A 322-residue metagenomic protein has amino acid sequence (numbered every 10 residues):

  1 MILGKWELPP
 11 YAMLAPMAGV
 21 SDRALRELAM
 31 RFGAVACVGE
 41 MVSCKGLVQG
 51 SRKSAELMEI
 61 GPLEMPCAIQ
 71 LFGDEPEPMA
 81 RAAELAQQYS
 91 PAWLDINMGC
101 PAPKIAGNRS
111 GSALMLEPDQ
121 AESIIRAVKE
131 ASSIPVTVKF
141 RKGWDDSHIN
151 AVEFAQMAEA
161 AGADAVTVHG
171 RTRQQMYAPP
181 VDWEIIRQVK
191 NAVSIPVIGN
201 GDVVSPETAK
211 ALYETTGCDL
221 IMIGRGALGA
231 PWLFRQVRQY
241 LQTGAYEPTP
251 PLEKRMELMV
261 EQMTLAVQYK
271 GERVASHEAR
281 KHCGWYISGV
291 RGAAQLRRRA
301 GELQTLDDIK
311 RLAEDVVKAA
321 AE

Functional and structural regions predicted by a protein language model:
M1, L8-M13, A18, R23-A24 (+6 more regions): Alpha/beta catalytic cores of nucleotide-metabolism and tRNA/nucleoside-modifying enzymes
M1-I2, M17-A92: Glycine-rich, positively charged N-terminal anion/phosphate-binding segment
A12-P16, C37-G39, C67-L71, L94 (+4 more regions): Hydrophobic faces of well-ordered beta-strands that scaffold small-molecule active sites in alpha/beta enzyme cores
M17-G19, V42-C44, F72-D74, G99-P101 (+4 more regions): Active-site beta-loop-alpha junctions enriched in small/polar residues
G39, W93-P101, A160-G170, I223-G226: Non-cysteine beta-strand/loop elements that form the S-adenosyl-L-methionine
K45-E56, A102-A131, S147-I149, Q174-V189 (+2 more regions): Active-site-adjacent beta->alpha loops and helix N-cap segments on the catalytic face of soluble alpha/beta enzymes
E77-P78, D119, F140-E153: Active-site glycine- and acidic-residue-rich loops that bind and position anionic ligands or nucleotide-like cofactors
E84-K104, S110: A contiguous, low-structure linker/loop signature
